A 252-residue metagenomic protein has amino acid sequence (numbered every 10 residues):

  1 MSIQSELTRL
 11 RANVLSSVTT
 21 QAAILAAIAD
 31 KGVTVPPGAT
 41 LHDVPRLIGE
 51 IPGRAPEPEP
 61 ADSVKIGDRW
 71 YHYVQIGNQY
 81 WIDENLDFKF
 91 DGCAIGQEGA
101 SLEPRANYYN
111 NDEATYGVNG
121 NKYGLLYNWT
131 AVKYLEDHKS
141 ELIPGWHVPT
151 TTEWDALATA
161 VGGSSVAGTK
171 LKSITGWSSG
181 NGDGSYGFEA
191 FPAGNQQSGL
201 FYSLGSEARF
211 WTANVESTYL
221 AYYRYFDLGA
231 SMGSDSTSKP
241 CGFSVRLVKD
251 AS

Functional and structural regions predicted by a protein language model:
M1-P58: Surface-exposed receptor/substrate recognition regions of extracellular proteins
P58-S252: Conserved positions within compact, well-structured domain cores
